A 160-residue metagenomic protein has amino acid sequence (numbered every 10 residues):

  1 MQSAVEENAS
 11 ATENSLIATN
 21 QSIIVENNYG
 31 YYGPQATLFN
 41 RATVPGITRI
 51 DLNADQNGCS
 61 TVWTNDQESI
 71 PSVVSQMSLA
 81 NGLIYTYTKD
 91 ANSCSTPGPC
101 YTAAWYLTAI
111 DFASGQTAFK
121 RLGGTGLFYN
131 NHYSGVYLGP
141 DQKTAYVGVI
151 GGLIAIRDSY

Functional and structural regions predicted by a protein language model:
M1-Y160: Extracytoplasmic/lumenal domain signature
